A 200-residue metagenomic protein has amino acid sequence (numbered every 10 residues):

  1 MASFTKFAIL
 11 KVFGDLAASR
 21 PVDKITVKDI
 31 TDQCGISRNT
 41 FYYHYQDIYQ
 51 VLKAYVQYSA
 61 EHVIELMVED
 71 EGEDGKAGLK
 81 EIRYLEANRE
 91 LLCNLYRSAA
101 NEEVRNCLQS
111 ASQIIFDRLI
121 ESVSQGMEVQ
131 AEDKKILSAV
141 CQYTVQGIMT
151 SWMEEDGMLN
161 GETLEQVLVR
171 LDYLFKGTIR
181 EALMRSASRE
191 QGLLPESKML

Functional and structural regions predicted by a protein language model:
S3-G14, A18, D23-V27, D32-G35 (+2 more regions): An amphipathic alpha-helix adjacent to DNA-recognition modules
G14-A17, A60, I64, E86 (+1 more regions): Regular secondary-structure segments
T31-L52, Y84-A87, L91-I114, D172-G177 (+1 more regions): Basic/polar phosphate-binding segments, predominantly the helix-turn-helix DNA-binding elements of transcriptional
L66-N94: Hydrophobic alpha-helical connector segments
M67, L92-Y96, V123-G126, W152-G157 (+2 more regions): Secondary-structure edge/capping motif, primarily at the C-terminal ends of alpha-helices and the immediately following
K80, N101-G126, E132-M149: Amphipathic alpha-helical packing segments from all-alpha helical-bundle domains
A87, I136-S151, L168-K176: An amphipathic alpha-helical interaction segment
E154-L200: C-terminal peripheral helix-coil segments that are non-catalytic and often amphipathic
